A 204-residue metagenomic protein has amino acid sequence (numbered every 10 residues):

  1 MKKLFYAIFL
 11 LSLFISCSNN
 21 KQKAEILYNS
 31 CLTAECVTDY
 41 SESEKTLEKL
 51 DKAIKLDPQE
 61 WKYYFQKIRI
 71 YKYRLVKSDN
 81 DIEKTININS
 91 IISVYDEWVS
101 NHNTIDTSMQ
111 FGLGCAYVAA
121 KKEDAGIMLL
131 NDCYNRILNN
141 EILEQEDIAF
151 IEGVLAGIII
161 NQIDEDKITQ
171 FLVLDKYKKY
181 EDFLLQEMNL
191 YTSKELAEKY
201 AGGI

Functional and structural regions predicted by a protein language model:
I15-S16: C-terminal motif of bacterial Sec signal peptides marking the signal peptidase cleavage site
Q22-L56: Alpha-helical segment of the N-proximal tetratricopeptide repeat
L32-E35, R69, V76, C115 (+1 more regions): Residue-level recognition of tetratricopeptide repeat
Y40, R74, S78, A120 (+1 more regions): Structural motif corresponding to the intra-repeat A-B loop/turn of tetratricopeptide repeats
E44-L50, I82-N101, D124-I137, D164-E181 (+1 more regions): Alpha-helical repeat scaffolds
P58, N103-T104, L138: Short coil turns that delineate tetratricopeptide repeat
Y63, M109, L143-E144: TPR alpha-solenoid repeat register
A149-I204: Terminal, low-structured helical/coil segments at or just beyond the last alpha-helical repeat
